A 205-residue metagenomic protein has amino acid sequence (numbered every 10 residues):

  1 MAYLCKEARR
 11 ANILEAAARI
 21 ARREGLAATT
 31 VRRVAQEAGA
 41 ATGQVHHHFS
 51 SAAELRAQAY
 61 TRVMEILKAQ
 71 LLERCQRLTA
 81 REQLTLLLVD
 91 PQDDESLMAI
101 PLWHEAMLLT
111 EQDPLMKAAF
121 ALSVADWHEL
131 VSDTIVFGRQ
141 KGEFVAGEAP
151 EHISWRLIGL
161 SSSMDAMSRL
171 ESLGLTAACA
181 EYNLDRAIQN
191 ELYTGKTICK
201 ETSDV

Functional and structural regions predicted by a protein language model:
A2-R9: Short, Lys/Arg-enriched anionic-surface-contact patches
N12, A16-E54, Q58: Helix-turn-helix
S50-E54, C75, T79, E111 (+2 more regions): Residues in soluble alpha-helical coiled-coils and helical-bundle/repeat scaffolds
Q58, A69-I100, P150-L157, E181 (+1 more regions): Hydrophobic alpha-helical connector segments
T61-L67: Short, basic, alpha-helical segments at the C-terminal edge of helix-turn-helix-like DNA-binding modules
Q83, E95-A118, A166: Amphipathic alpha-helical segments used for helix-helix packing
T85-D90, E129-F137, L160, A166 (+1 more regions): C-terminal peripheral helix-coil segments that are non-catalytic and often amphipathic
A118-V124, Q140-R156: All-alpha amphipathic helical-bundle segments outside canonical DNA-binding/catalytic cores that form hydrophobic
